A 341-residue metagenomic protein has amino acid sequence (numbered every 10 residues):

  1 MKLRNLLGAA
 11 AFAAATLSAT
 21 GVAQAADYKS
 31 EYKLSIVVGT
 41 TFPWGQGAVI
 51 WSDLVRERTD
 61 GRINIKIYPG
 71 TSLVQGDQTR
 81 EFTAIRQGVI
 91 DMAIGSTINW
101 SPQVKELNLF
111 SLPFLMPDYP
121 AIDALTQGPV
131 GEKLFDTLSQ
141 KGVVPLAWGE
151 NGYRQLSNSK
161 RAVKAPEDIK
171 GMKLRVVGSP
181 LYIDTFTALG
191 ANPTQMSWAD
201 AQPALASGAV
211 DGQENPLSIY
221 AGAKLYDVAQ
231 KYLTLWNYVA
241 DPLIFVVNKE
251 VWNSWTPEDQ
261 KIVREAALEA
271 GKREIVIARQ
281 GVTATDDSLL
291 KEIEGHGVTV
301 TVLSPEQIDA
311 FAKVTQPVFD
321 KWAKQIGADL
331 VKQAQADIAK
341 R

Functional and structural regions predicted by a protein language model:
M1-A10: Bacterial N-terminal signal peptides that target proteins for export
G8, A26-A121, V130-E132, L138-R341: N-terminal secretory/targeting leader peptides
A9-S18: Bacterial N-terminal signal peptides
T20-A25: Sec/Tat signal peptide C-region and signal peptidase I cleavage site
